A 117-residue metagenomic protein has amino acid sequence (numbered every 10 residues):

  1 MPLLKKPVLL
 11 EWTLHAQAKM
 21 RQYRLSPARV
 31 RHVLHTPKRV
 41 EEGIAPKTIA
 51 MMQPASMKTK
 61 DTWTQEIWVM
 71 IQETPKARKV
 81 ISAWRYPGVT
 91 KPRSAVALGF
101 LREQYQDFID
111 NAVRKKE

Functional and structural regions predicted by a protein language model:
M1-E117: Ribonuclease/tRNase effector modules and their secretory precursors
